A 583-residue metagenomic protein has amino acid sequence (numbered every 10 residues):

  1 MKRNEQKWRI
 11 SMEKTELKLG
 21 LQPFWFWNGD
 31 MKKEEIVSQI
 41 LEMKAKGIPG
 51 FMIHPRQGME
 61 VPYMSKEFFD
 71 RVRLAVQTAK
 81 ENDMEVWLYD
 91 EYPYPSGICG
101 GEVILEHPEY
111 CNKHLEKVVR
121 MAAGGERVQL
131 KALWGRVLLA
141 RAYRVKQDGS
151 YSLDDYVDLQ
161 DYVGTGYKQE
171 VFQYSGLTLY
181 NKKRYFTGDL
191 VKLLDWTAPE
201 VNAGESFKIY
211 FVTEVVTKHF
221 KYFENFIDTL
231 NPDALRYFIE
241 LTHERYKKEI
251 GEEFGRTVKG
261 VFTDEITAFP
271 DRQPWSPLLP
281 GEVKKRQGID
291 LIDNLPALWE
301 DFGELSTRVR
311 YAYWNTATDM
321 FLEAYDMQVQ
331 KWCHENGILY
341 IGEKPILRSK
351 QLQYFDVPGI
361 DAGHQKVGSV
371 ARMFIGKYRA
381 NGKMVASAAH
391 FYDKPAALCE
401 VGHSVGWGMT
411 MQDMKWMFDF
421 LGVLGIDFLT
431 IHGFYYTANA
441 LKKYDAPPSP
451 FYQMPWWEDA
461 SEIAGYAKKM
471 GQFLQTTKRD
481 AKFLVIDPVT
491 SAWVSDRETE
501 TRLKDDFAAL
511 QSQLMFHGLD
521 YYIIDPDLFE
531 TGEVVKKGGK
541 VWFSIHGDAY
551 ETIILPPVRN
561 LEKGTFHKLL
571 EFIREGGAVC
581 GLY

Functional and structural regions predicted by a protein language model:
M1-I10, R141-S152, Q160, I227-D228 (+3 more regions): Secreted/periplasmic carbohydrate-active enzymes, especially glycoside hydrolases
N4, L17-Q22, F26, K32-S38 (+6 more regions): Carbohydrate-binding surfaces of carbohydrate-active enzymes
E5-K7, I40, K44-K46: N-terminal regions that are enriched for targeting/export leaders and immediately downstream pro/stem segments
S11-F24, E214-T217, K221-Y237, L241 (+3 more regions): An acidic-aromatic substrate-binding cleft motif
H54-N181, T187, V216-R236: Acidic/aromatic-lined carbohydrate-recognition and catalytic surfaces of CAZymes acting on diverse glycans
Y174-F186, K192-D195, N202-E214: Surface-exposed interaction regions enriched in Ser/Thr/Asp/Glu that occur as long low-complexity tracts or repetitive
A198-P232, Q351-R372, I554: Aromatic- and acid-rich polysaccharide-binding/catalytic face of secreted or lumenal carbohydrate-active enzymes
